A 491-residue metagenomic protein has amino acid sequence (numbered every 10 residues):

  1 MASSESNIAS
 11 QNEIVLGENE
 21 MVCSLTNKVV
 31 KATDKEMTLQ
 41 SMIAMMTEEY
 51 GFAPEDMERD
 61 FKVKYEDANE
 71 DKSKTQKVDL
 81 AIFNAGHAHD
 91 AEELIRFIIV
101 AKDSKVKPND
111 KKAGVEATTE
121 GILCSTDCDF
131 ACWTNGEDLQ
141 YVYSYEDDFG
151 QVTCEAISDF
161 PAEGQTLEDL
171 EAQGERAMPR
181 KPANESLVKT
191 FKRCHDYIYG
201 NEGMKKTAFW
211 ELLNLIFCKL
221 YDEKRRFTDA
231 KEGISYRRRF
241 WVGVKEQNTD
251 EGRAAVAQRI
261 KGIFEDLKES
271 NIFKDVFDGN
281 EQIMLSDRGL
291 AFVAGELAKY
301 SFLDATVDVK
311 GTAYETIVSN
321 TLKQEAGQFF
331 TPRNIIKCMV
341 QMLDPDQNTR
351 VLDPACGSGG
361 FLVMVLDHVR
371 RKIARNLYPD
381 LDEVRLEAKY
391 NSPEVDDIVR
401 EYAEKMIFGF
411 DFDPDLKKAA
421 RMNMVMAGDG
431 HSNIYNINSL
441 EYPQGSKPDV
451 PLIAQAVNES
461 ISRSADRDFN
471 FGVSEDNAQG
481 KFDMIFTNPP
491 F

Functional and structural regions predicted by a protein language model:
A2-F130, Q140-R176: A short, conserved, highly charged catalytic patch centered on acidic carboxylates
L16-N27, N184-G203, F292-A298: Short amphipathic alpha-helical segments and their helix-coil junctions
V30-M37, Y199-L212, M284, L303-T306: Structural motif
E36, Q40, K192, K206-L215 (+7 more regions): Non-catalytic, well-ordered alpha-helical scaffold segments
F130-W133, E137-D266, E383-N391, K417: Charged, often flexible domain-edge or linker segments that flank or initiate folded functional domains
Y197, V309-N334, V340-M342: Class I SAM-dependent transferase core
F217, K224-S319: Long recognition/docking surfaces used for binding and targeting
F329-Q455, R463-D468, G480, M484: Conserved S-adenosyl-L-methionine
